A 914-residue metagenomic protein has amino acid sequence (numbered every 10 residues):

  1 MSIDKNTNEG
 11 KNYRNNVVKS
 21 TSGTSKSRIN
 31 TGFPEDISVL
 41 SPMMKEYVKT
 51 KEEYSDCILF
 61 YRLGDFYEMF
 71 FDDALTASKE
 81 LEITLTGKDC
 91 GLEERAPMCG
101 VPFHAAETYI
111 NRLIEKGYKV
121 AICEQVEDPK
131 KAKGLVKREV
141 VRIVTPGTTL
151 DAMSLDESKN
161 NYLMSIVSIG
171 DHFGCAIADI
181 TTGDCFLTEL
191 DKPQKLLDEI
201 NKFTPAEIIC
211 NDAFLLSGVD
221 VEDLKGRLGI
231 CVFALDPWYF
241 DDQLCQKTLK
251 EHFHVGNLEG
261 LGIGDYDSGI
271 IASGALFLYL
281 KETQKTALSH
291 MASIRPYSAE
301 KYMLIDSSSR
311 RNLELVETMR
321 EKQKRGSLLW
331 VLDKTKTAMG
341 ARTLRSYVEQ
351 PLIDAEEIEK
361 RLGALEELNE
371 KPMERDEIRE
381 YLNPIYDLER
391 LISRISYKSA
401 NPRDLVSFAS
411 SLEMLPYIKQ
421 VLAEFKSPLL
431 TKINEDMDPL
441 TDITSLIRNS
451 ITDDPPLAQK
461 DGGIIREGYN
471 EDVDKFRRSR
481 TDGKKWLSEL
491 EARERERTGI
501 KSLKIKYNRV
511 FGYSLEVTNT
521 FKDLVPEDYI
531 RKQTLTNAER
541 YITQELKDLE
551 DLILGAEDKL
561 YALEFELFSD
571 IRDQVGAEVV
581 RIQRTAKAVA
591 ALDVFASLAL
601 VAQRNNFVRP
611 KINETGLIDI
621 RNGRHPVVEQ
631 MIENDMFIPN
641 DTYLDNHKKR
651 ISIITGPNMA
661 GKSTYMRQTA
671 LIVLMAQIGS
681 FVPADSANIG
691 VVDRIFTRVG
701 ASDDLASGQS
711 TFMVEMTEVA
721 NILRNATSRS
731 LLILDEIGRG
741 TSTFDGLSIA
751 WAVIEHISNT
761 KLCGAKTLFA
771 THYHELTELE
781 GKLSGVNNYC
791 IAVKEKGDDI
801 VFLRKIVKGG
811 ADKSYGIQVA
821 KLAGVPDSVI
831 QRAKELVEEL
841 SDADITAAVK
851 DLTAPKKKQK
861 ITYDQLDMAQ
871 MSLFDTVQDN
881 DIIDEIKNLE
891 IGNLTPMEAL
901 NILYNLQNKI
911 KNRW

Functional and structural regions predicted by a protein language model:
M1-V39, P826, I830-W914: Acidic, low-complexity intrinsically disordered tails
S2-E367, N383-S396, A400-A492, E838 (+1 more regions): Charged catalytic and DNA/RNA-contacting regions of genome-maintenance and nucleic-acid-processing enzymes
I58-L59, D65, S488, R495-N519: Extended, charged helical/alpha-beta scaffold domains that provide interaction surfaces
F71-D72, Y266, K336, L344-Y347 (+5 more regions): ATPase nucleotide-binding head domains, primarily ABC-like/P-loop NTPase cores
C123, P146-L155, A287, A423-L429 (+6 more regions): Active-site phosphate-binding and catalytic loops of NTP-dependent enzymes
F240-T248, H252-V255, M303-S307, L315 (+7 more regions): Amphipathic heptad-repeat alpha-helical coiled-coil/stalk segments that mediate oligomerization, filament/stalk
I358, L365, R375-Y381, F408 (+12 more regions): Amphipathic alpha-helical coiled-coil segments
Y397, N401, S411-M414, E467-G468 (+2 more regions): Charged, surface-exposed helical/loop "interaction arms" that form contiguous linear patches used for dimerization
